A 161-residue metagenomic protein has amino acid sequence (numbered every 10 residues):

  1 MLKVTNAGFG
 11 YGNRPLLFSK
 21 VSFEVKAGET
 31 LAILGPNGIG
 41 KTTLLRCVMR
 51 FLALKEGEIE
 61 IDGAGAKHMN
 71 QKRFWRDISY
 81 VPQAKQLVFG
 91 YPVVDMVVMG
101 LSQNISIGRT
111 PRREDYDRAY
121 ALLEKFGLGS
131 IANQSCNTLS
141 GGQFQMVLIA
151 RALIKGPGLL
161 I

Functional and structural regions predicted by a protein language model:
L2, L16-K20: Conserved structural motif at the start of ABC-family nucleotide-binding domains
L34-P36: The feature captures the beta-strand-to-loop junction immediately N-terminal to the Walker
M49: Helix-to-loop junction immediately C-terminal to a conserved catalytic motif
G57-K67, F74: Conserved ABC transporter NBD signature motif
V98, R113-I131: Conserved ABC ATPase "signature" region
T110, S135-L139, Q143: Conserved ABC ATPase signature
G156: Conserved catalytic motifs of ABC-family nucleotide-binding domains
